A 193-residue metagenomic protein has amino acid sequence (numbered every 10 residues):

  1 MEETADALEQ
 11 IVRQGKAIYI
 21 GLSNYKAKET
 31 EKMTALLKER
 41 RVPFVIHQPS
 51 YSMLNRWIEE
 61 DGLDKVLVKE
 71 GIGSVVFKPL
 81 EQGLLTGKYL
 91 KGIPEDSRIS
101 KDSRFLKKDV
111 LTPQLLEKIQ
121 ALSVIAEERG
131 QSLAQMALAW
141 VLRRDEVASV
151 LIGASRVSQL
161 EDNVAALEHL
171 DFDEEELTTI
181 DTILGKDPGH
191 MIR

Functional and structural regions predicted by a protein language model:
M1-G185: Beta/alpha (TIM)-barrel catalytic core signal, keyed to glycine-rich beta->alpha loops juxtaposed to Asp/Glu that bind
I192-R193: Short coil/turn segments at secondary-structure boundaries
